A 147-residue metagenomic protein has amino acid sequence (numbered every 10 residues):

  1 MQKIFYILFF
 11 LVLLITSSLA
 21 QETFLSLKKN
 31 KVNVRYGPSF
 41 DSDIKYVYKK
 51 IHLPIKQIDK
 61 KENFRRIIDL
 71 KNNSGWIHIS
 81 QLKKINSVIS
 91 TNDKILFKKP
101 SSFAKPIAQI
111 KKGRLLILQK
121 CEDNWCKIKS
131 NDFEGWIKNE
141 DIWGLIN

Functional and structural regions predicted by a protein language model:
I4-T16: Sec-dependent N-terminal signal peptides
Q21-N33, G37-K50, P54-Q109, R114-I117 (+2 more regions): Boundary regions of SH3-family modules and the immediately adjacent low-complexity/disordered segments in eukaryotic
